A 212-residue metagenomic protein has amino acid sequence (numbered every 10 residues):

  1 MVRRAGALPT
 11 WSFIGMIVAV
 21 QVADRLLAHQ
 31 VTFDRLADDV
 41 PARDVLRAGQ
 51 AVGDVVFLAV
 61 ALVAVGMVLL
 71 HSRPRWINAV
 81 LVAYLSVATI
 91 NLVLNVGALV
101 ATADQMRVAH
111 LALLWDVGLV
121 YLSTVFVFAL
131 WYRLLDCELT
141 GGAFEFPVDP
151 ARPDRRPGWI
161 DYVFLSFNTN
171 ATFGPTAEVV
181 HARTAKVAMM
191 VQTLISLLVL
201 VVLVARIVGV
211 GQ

Functional and structural regions predicted by a protein language model:
M1-I14: N-terminal membrane topogenic signal
I14-T32: Alpha-helical transmembrane segments of multi-pass membrane proteins
T32-A48: Perimembrane loop-to-helix junctions flanking transmembrane segments
R47-V60: Structural signature of hydrophobic alpha-helical transmembrane segments
M67-H71, L119-C137: Hydrophobic alpha-helical membrane-embedded segments
V80-A129: Long, highly hydrophobic alpha-helical transmembrane signal-anchor segments
L130-Y162: Outer-pore turret/helix-boundary of cation channels
W159-F167, F173-Q212: Pore domain of cation channels
